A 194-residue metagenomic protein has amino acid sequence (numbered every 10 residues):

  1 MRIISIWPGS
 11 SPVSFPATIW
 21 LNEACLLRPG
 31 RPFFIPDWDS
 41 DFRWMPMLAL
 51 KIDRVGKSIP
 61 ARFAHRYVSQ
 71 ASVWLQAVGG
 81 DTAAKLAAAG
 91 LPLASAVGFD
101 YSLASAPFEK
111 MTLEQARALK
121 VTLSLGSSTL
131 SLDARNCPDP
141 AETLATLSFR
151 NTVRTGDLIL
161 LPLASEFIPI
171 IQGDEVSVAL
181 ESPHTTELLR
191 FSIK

Functional and structural regions predicted by a protein language model:
M1-L158, E166-K194: Catalytic-core "active-site belt" of small-molecule-metabolizing enzymes, emphasizing His/Asp/Glu-rich regions
P162: Active-site pocket scaffolds in enzymes
